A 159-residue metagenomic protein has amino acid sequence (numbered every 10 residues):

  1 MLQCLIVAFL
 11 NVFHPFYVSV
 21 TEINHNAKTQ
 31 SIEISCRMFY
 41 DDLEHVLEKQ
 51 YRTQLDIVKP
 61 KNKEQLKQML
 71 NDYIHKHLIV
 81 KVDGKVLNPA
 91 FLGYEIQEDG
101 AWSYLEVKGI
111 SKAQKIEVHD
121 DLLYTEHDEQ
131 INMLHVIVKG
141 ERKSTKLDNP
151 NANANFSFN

Functional and structural regions predicted by a protein language model:
M1-V18: Bacterial Sec-dependent N-terminal signal peptides
H14-N159: N-terminal soluble domains immediately following signal/targeting peptides that reside in extracytoplasmic
